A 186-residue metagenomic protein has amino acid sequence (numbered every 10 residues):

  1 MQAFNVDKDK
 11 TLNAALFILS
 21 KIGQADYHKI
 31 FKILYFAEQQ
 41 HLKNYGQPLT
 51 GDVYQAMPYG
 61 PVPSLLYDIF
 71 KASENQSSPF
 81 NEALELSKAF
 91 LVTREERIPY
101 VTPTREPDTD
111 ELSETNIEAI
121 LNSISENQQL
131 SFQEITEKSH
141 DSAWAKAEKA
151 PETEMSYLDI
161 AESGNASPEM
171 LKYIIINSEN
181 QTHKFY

Functional and structural regions predicted by a protein language model:
M1-Y186: Domain-edge interaction signal
